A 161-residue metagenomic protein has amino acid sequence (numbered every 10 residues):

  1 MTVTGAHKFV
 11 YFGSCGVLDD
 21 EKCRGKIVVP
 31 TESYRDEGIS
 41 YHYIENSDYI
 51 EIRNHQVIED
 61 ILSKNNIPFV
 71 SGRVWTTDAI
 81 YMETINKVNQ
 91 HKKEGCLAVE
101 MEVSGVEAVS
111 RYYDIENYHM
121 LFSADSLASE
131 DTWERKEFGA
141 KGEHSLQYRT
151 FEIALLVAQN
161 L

Functional and structural regions predicted by a protein language model:
M1-L161: Glycine-rich phosphate- or other oxyanion-binding loops that anchor nucleotides, phosphorylated ligands
